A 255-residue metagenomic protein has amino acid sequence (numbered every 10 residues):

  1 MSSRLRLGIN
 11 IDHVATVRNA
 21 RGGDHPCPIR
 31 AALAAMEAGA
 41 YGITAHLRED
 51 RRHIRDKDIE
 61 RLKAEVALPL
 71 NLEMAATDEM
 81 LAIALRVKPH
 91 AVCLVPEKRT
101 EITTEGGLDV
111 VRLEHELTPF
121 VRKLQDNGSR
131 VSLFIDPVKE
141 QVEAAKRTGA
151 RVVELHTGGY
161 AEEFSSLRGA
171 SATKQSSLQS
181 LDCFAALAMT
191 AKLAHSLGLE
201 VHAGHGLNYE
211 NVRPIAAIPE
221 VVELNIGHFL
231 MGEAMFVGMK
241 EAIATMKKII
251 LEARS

Functional and structural regions predicted by a protein language model:
M1-E79, L85-P89, R147, E163: Conserved N-terminal beta1-alpha1 strand-loop-helix module at the mouth
L5-I11, I43-A45, L70-L72, V92-L94 (+4 more regions): Hydrophobic faces of well-ordered beta-strands that scaffold small-molecule active sites in alpha/beta enzyme cores
G39-Y41, E65-L68, V87-V92, D126 (+2 more regions): Glycine-enriched alpha-helix->loop->beta-strand junction motifs that scaffold or abut catalytic
H46, C93-E101, V152-F164, E220-M239: Glycine-rich phosphate-binding active-site loops on the catalytic face of alpha/beta enzymes
K63, G106, G232-R254: C-terminal helical cap(s) of enzyme catalytic domains, especially alpha/beta-barrels
D78-V87, V138-T148, A203, L207-V221: Catalytic cores of alpha/beta
R130-S165, A186, T190-L193: Histidine/lysine/aspartate-rich catalytic loop segments that bind and position anionic ligands
A172-Q179, A188: A cross-taxon signal for low-complexity, glycine/charged-rich
